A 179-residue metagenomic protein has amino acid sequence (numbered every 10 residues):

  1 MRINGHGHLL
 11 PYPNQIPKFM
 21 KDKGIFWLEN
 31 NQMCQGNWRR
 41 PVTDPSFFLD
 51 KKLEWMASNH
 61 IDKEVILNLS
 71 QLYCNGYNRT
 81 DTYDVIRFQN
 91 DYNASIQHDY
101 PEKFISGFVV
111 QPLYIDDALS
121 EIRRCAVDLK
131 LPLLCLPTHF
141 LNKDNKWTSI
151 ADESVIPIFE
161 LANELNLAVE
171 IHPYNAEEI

Functional and structural regions predicted by a protein language model:
M1-I179: Helix-coil boundary/capping segments in enzymes
